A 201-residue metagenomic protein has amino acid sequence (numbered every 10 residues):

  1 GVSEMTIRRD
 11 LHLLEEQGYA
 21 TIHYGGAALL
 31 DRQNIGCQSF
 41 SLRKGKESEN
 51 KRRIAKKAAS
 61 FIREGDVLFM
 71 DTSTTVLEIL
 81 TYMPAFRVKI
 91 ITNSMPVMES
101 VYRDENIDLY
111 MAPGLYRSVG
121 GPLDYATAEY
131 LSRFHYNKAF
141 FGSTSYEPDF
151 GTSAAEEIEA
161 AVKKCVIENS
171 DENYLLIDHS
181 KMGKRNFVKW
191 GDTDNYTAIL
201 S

Functional and structural regions predicted by a protein language model:
G1-S3, E16, M98-S201: Conserved phosphate- and dinucleotide-binding cores of soluble alpha/beta proteins, encompassing both enzyme active
M5-T72, L80-A85, K89, Y102-N106: HTH-adjacent hinge/linker in prokaryotic transcriptional regulators
G25, R32, M95, G114 (+1 more regions): Residues that form or immediately flank small-molecule/cofactor binding pockets and catalytic motifs
K51-A59, V76-L77, D124, A128 (+1 more regions): Short, well-ordered alpha-helical scaffold segments within catalytic/effector domains
R52, I91-T92, K189-W190: An N-terminal domain-start capping segment
T74, M95-P96: Alpha-helix/helix-capping structural signal
